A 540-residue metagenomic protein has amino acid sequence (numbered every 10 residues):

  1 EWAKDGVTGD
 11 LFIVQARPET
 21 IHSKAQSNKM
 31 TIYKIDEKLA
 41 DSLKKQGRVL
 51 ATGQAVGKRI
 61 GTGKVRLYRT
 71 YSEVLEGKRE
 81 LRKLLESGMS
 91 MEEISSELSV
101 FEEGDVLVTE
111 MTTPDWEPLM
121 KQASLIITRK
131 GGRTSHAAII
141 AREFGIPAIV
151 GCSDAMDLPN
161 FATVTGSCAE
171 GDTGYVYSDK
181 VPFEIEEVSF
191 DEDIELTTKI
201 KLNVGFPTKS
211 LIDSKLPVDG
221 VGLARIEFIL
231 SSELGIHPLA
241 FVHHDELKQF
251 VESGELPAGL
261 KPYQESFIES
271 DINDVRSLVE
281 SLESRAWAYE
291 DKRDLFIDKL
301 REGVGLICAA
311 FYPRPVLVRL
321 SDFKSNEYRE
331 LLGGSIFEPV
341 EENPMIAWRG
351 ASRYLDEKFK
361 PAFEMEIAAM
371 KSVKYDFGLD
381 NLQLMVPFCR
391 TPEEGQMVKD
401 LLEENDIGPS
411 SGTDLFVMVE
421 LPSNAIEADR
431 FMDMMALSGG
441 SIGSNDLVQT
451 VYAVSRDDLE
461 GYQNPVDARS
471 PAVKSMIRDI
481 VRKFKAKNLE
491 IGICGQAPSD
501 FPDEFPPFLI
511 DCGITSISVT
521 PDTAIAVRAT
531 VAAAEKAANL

Functional and structural regions predicted by a protein language model:
E1, V164, V318: ATP-grasp fold ATP-binding core
E1-G6, G492-Q496: A short glycine-rich, hydrophobically flanked beta-strand micro-motif that places a catalytic Asp/Glu for divalent metal
D5-L11, E420: Phosphate-binding site of ATP-dependent enzymes
V7, V14, P18-A25, M30 (+2 more regions): Acidic, glycine-rich flexible loop/linker segments
I13-V14, V386: A short, conserved beta-strand element enriched in hydrophobic/aromatic residues
P18-I60, T391-L415: Amphipathic alpha-helical
K29-E110, L332-R349, R353, K358-K371 (+4 more regions): Non-catalytic terminal/interface segments that mediate subunit docking, oligomerization, and allosteric communication
V188-L540: Conserved alpha/beta-domain cores
